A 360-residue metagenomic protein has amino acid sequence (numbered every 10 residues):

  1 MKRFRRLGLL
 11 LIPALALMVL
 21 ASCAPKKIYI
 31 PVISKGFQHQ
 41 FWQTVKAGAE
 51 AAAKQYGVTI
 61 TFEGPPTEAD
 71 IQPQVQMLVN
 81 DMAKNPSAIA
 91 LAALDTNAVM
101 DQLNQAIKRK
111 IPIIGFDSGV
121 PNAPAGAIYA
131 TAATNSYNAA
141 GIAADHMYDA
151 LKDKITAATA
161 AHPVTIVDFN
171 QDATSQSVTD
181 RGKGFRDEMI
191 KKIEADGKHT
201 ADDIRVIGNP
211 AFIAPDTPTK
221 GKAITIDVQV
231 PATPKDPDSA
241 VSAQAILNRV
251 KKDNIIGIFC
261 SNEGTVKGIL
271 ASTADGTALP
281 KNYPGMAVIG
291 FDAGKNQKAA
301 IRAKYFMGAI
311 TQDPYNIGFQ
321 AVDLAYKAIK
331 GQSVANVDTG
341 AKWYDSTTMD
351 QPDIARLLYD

Functional and structural regions predicted by a protein language model:
M1-L11: Bacterial N-terminal signal peptides that target proteins for export
R3, A24-D360: A residue-level marker of the well-folded mature domains of exported/periplasmic proteins
V19-S22: C-terminal motif of bacterial Sec signal peptides marking the signal peptidase cleavage site
